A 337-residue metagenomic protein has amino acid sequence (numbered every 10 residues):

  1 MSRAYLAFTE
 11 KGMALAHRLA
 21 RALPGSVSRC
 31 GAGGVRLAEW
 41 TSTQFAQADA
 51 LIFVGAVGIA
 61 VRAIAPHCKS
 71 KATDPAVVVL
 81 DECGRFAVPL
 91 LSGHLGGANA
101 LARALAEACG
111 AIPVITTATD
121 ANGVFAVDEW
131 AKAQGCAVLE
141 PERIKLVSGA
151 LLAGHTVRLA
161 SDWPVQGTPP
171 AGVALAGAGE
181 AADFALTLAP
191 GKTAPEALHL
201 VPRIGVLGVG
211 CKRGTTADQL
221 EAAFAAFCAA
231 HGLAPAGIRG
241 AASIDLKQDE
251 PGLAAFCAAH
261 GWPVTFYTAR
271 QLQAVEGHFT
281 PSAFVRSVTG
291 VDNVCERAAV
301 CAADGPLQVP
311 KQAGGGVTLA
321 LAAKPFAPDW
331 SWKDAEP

Functional and structural regions predicted by a protein language model:
M1-A4, T156, I204-V206, P306: Residues that mark the start of a beta-strand
M1-S26, Q308-G315, A322, A327-P337: N-terminal basic/disordered segments at the start of proteins
G12-R18, G34-R36, F45-A46, A50 (+6 more regions): Conserved mixed alpha/beta catalytic, RNA-binding, or beta-rich assembly cores of soluble enzyme, regulatory
L23, C109, A259-H260: Short, structured coil segments at secondary-structure junctions
G25-V35: A short beta-strand-loop structural module common to alpha/beta enzyme folds
I244-R297, A303-V317: C-terminal non-catalytic interaction/assembly regions of soluble proteins
